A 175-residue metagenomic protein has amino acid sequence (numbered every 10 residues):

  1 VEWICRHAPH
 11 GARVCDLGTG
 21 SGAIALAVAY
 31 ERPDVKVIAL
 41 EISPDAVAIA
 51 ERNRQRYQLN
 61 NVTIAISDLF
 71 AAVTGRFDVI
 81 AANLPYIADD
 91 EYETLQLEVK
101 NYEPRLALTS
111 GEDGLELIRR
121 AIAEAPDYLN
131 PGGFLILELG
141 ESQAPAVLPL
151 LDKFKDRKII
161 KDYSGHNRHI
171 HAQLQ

Functional and structural regions predicted by a protein language model:
V1-A82, I87-T94: Conserved SAM/SAH cofactor-binding pocket of Class I
P9, E103, L129-P131: Helix-to-beta-strand junctions that scaffold the AdoMet/dcAdoMet cofactor pocket in Class I SAM-dependent enzymes
V28, V99, A121, A125: Class I S-adenosylmethionine-dependent transferase superfamily signal
P33, P104, D152-K155: Proline-centered flexible-loop/turn and helix-kink motifs
Y86-L117: Mobile active-site "lid"/loop adjacent to the S-adenosyl-L-methionine
D90, L174-Q175: Short loop segments at secondary-structure junctions
E112-Q173: Conserved Class I SAM-dependent methyltransferase catalytic core
